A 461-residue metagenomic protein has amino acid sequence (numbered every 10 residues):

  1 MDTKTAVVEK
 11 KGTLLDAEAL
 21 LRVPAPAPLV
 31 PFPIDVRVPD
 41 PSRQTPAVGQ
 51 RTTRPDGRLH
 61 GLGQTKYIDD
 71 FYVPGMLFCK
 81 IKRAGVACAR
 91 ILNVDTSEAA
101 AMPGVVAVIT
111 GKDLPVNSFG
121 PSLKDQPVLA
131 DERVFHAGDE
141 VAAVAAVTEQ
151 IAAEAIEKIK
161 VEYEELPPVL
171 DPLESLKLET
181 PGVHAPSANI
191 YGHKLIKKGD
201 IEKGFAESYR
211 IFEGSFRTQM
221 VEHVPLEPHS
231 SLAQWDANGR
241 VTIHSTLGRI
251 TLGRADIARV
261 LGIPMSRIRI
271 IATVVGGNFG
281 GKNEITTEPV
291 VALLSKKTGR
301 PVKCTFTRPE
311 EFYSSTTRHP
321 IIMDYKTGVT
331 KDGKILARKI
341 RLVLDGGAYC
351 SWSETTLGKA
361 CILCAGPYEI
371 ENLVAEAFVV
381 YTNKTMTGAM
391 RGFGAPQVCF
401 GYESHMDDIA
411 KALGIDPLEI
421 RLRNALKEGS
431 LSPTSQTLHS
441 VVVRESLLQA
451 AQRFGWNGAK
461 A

Functional and structural regions predicted by a protein language model:
M1-K194, I211-G214, K297: Flexible, low-hydrophobicity surface segments
K4-L29, D125-A152, F279-K331, T387-A412 (+1 more regions): Glycine-rich and small/hydrophobic secondary-structure elements
Q50, D56-L62, A188-S231, P320-H405: Glycine-rich loop/linker segments at domain edges
I81-I109, A142-Y163, S230-T298, T355-L363 (+5 more regions): Alpha-helical support elements that line or immediately flank enzyme active sites and cofactor-binding pockets
G111, R267-T273, R300-P309, L336-R341 (+3 more regions): Beta-strand segments within the central parallel beta-sheet cores of soluble alpha/beta enzyme folds
L114, L247-I250, V274-N278, F306-T316 (+3 more regions): Acidic, glycine-rich active-site loops and adjacent beta-strand->loop/helix elements that engage anionic groups
P115, E179-L261, A425-A461: Helix-loop-helix junctions that connect adjacent transmembrane helices in secondary transporters/permeases, recognized
S118-S122, A155-K158, S245, R254-D256 (+6 more regions): Short acidic, glycine/serine/threonine-rich loops at helix termini
